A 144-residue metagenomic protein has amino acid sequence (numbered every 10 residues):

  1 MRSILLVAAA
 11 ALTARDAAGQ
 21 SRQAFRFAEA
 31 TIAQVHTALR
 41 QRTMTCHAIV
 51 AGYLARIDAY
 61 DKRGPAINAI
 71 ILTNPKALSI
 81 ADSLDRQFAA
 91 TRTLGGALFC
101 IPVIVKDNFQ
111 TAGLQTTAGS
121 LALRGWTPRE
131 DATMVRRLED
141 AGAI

Functional and structural regions predicted by a protein language model:
I4-A11: Sec-dependent N-terminal signal peptides
S21-T117, L121-R124: Short, well-ordered alpha-helical
M44, A141-I144: Short phosphate-binding/catalytic loops that engage adenosine nucleotides
P128-E130: Aromatic- and glycine-enriched glycan-recognition loops and surfaces that form the carbohydrate-binding subsites
L138: Nucleotide-cofactor and metal-assisted catalytic machinery
